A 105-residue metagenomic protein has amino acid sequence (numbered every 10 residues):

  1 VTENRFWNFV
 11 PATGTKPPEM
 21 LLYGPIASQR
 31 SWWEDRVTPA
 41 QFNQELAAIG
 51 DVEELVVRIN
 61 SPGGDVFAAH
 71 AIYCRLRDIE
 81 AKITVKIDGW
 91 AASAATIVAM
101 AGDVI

Functional and structural regions predicted by a protein language model:
V1-I105: Terminal-region recognition feature
